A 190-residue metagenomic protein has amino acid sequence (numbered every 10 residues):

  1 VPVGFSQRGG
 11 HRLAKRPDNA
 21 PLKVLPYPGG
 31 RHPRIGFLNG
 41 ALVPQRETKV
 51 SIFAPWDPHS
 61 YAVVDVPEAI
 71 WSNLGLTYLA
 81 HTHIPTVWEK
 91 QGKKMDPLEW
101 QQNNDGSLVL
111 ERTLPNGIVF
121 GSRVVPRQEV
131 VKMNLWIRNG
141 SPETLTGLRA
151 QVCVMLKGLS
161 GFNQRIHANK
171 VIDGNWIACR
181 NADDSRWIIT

Functional and structural regions predicted by a protein language model:
P2-P85, D105-R112: Beta-strand-rich N-terminal accessory domains
F37-V43, D96-N103, H167-N169: Short linear motifs in intrinsically disordered
E47-K49, Y61, M95, D105-S107 (+6 more regions): Extracellular structured ligand-interaction cores
F53, D65, M155, C179-R180 (+1 more regions): Residues in well-ordered beta-strands of folded domains
P55-D57, R112-N116, W136-P142: Secondary-structure transition/turn motif
T77-Q128, T144, L148: Extended, loop-rich substrate-binding clefts of extracytoplasmic carbohydrate-active enzymes
V125-K170: Acidic (Asp/Glu-rich), glycine- and aromatic
K170-T190: Trp/Gly-enriched beta-strand surface patches
